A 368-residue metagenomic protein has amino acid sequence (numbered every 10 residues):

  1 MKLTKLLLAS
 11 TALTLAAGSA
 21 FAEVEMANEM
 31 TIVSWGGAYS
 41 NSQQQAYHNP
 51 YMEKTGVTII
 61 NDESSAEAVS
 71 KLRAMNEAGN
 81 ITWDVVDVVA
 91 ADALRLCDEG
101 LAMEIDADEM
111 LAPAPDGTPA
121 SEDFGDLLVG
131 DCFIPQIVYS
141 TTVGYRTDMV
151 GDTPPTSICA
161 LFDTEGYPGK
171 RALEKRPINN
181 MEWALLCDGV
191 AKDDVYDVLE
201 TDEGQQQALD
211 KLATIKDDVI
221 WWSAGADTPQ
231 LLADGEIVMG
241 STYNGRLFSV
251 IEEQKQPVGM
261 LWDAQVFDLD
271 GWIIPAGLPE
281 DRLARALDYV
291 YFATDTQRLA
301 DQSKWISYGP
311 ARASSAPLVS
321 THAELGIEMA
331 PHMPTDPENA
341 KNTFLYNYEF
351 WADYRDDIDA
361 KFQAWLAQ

Functional and structural regions predicted by a protein language model:
M1-A22: Gram-negative bacterial Sec-dependent N-terminal signal peptides
E23-R95: Early extracytoplasmic/lumenal segment of secretory-pathway proteins
G37-Q44, T82-W83, D87-D227: Extracytoplasmic ligand-binding site segments that recognize negatively charged/polar headgroups
A93-R95, S241-P257: A ligand-binding cleft/hinge motif common to bilobed small-molecule-binding domains
T142-M149, L185-L186, L269-R282, D301-K304: A bilobed periplasmic-binding-protein/Venus flytrap-type ligand-binding module shared by bacterial periplasmic
Q205-I215, E253-A276, E324-L325: Periplasmic-binding protein-like
P275-N342: Mature extracytoplasmic/periplasmic domains
T335-Q368: Conserved C-terminal helix/tail region of periplasmic/extracytoplasmic solute-binding proteins
